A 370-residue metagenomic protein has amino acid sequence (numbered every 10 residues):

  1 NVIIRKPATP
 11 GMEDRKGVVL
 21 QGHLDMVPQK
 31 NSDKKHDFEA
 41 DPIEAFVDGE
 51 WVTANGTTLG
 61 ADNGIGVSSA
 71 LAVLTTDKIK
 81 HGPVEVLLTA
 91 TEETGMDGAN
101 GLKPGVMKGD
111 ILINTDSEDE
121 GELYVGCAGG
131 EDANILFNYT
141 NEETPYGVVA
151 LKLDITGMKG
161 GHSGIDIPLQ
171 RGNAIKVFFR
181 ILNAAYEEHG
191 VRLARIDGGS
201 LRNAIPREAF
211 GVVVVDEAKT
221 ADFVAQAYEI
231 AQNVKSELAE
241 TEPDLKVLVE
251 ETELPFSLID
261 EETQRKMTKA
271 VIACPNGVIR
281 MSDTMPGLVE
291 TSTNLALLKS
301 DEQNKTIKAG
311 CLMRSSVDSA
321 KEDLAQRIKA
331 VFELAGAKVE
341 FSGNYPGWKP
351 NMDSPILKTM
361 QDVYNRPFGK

Functional and structural regions predicted by a protein language model:
N1-K16: A non-catalytic alpha/beta surface segment that caps or lines the substrate-entry region of metallo-dependent hydrolase
K6, I155, V213-E217, C311-S315: Short beta-strand-to-loop capping motifs
M12-T94, A99-D110, D132, G147-A150 (+3 more regions): Active-site metal-coordination/substrate-binding segment of hydrolases, especially metallo-dependent peptidases
E13-D14, E217-Q226, D318-L324: Short, conserved charged micro-motifs
V84-A174, L182, Y186: Fold-level recognition of mixed alpha/beta catalytic cores in primary-metabolism enzymes, strongest
G126, E143-V148, I167-D197, E217-S292 (+1 more regions): Acidic-enriched catalytic cores of C-N bond-cleaving enzymes acting on peptides and small amides
E250-N294, E302, D318, E322-D323 (+1 more regions): An extended, acidic, His-containing surface patch that forms the Zn2+-binding/catalytic region of metallohydrolases
S300, T306-A325: C-terminal catalytic subdomain
